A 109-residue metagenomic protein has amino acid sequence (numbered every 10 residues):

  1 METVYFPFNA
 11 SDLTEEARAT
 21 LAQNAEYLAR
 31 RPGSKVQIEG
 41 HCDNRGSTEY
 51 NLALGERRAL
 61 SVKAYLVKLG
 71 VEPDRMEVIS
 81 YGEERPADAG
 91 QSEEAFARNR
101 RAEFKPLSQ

Functional and structural regions predicted by a protein language model:
Y5-E39, L60-P73, F104-Q109: Periplasmic peptidoglycan-binding/anchoring modules of Gram-negative envelope and division proteins
E39-S108: Periplasmic OmpA-like peptidoglycan-binding domain that tethers envelope proteins to the cell wall
